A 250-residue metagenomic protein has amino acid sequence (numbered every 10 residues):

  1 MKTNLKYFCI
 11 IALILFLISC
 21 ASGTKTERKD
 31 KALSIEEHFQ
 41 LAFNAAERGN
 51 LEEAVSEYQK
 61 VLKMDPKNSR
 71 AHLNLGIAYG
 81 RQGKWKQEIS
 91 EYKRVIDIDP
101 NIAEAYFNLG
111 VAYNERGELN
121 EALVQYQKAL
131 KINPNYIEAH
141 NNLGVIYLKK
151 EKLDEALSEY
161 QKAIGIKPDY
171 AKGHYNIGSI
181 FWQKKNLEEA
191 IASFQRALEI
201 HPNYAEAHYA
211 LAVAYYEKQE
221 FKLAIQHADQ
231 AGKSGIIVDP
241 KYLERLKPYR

Functional and structural regions predicted by a protein language model:
C9-I18: Bacterial N-terminal signal peptides
C20-Q59, K63: N-terminal leader/linker segments that initiate helical-solenoid repeat arrays
C20-S34, Y209, V213-R250: Terminal, low-structured helical/coil segments at or just beyond the last alpha-helical repeat
E36-E47, R70-R81, E104-E115, E138-L148 (+2 more regions): Conserved alpha-helical positions within TPR/SEL1-like repeat arrays
E47-K60, Q82-R94, E104, E115-K128 (+5 more regions): Structural signature of tandem alpha-helical TPR/SEL1-like repeats, specifically the intra-repeat loop/turn
M64, I98, I132, I166 (+2 more regions): Structural marker of alpha-solenoid helical repeat scaffolds
A103-E104, I137-E138, A171-K172, A205-E206 (+1 more regions): Boundary/linker segments of alpha-helical solenoid repeat arrays
